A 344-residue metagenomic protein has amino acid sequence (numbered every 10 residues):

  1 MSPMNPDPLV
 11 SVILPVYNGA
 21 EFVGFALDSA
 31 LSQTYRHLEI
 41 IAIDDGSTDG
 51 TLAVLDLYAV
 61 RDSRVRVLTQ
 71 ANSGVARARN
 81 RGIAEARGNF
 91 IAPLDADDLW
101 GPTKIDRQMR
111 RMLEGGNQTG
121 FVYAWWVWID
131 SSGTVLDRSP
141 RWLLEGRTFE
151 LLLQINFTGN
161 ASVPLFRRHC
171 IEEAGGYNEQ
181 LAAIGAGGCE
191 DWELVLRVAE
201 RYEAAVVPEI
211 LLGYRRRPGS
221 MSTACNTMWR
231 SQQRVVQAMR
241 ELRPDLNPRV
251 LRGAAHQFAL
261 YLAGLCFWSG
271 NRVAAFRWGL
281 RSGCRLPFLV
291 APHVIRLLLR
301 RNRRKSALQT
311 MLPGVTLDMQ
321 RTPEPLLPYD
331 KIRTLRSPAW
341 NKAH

Functional and structural regions predicted by a protein language model:
M1-L31: N-proximal low-complexity "stem/linker" segments adjacent to membrane-targeting elements
D7-V10, L31-A42, G50, S63-R66: Short loop->beta transition adjacent to catalytic acidic/histidine clusters or analogous donor-positioning motifs
S29, R36, D44-A53, S73 (+1 more regions): A conserved acidic beta->alpha catalytic loop
Q70-A86: Glycine-rich, basic loop-to-helix element that forms the pyrophosphate-binding segment of sugar-nucleotide handling
A84, A124, R138-R230: Conserved nucleotide-sugar donor-binding catalytic segment
I91: Short aromatic/hydrophobic "clamp" motif used to bind/position activated sugar donors
T103-L136: Conserved donor NDP-sugar-binding/catalytic core segment of glycosyltransferases
G187, R216-H344: C-terminal subregions of glycosyltransferases and related glycan-biosynthesis enzymes
